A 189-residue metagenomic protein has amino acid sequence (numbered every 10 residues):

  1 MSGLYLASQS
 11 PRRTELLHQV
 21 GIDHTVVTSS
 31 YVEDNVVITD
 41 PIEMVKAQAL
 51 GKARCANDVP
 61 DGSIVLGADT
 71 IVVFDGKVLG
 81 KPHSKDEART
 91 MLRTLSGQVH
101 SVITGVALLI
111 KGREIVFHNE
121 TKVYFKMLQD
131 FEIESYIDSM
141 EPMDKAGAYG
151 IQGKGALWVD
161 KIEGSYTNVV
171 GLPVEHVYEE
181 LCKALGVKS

Functional and structural regions predicted by a protein language model:
S2-I22: N-terminal beta1-alpha1 ligand-phosphate binding loop
S2-L4, T39-S189: Anionic-ligand binding patches
Q9, S29, K111: Cofactor-binding loop segments of dinucleotide-utilizing enzymes, especially the Rossmann-like FAD- and NAD(P)+-binding
T25-E33: A short beta-strand-loop structural module common to alpha/beta enzyme folds
